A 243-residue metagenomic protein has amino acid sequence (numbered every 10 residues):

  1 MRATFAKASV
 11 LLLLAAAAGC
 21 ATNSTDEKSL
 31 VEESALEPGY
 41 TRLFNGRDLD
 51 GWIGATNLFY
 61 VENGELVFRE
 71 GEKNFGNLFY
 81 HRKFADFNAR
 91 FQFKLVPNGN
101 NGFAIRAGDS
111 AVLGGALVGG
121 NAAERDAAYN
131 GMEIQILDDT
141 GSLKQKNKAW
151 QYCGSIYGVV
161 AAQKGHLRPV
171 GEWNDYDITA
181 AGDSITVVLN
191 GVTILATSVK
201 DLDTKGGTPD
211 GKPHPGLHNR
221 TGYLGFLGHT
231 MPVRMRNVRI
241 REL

Functional and structural regions predicted by a protein language model:
M1-V10: Bacterial N-terminal signal peptides that target proteins for export
L11-L12, N77: Ordered hydrophobic segments in well-structured contexts
L13-A21: Hydrophobic h-region of N-terminal signal peptides that target proteins for export in Gram-negative bacteria
C20-L243: Carbohydrate-interacting regions of secretory-pathway proteins
